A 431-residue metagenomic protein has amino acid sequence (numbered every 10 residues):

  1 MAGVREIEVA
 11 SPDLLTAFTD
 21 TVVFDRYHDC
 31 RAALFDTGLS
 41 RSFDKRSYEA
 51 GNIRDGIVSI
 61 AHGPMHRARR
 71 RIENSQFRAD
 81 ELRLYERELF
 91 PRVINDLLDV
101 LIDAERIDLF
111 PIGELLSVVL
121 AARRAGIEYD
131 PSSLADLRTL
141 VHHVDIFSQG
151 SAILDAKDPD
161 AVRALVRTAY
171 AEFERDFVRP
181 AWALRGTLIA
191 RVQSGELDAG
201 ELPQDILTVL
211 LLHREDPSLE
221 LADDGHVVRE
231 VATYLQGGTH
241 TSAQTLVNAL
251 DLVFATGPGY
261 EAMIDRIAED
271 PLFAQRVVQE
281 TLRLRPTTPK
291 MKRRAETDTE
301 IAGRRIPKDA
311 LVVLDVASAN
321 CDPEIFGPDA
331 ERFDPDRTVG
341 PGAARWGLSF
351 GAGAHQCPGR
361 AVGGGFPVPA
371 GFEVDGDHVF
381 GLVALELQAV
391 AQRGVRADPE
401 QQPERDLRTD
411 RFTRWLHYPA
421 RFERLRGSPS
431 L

Functional and structural regions predicted by a protein language model:
M1-A156: Active-site substrate-recognition loop segments, prototypically the cytochrome P450 B′-helix/B-C loop
A2-G3, A268-R304: Conserved cytochrome P450 K-helix E-x-x-R motif and the immediately C-terminal K′/meander segment
L84-T241: Cytochrome P450 heme-thiolate monooxygenase catalytic core
V228-V231, T239-R266, G359-G394: Cytochrome P450 catalytic-core helices
A317-G342, F350-C357: Conserved cytochrome P450 K-helix/beta-meander segment immediately N-terminal to the heme-binding cysteine loop
Q356, G364-L431: Cytochrome P450 proximal C-terminal region
